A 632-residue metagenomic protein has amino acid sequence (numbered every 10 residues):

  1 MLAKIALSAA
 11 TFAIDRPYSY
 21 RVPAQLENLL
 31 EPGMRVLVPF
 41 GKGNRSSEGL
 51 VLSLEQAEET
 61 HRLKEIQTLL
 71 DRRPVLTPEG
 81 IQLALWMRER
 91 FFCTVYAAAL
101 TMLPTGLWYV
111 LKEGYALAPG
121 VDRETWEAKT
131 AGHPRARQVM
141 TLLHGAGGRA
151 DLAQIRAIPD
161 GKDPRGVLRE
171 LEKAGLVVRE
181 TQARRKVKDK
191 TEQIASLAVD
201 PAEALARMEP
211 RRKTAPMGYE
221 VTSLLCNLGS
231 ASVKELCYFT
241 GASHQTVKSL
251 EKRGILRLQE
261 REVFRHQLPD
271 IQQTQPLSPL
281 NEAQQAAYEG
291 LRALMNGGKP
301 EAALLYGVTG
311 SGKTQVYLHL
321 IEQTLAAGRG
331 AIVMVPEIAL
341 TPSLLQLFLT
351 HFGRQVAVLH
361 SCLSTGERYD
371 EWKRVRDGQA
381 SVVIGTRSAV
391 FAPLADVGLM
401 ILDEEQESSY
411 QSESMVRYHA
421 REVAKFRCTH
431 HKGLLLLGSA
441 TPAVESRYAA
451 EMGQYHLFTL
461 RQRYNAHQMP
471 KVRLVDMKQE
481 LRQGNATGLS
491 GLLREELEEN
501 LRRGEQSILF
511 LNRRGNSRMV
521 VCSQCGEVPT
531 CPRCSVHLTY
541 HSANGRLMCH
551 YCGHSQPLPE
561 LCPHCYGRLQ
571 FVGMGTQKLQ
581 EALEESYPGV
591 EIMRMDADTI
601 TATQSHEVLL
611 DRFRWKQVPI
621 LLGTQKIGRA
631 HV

Functional and structural regions predicted by a protein language model:
M1-S439, S446, E451-H467: Accessory, non-ATPase domains that flank or precede helicase/AAA+ motor cores in DNA-metabolism machines
T274-Q275, A303-T309, V472-T487, M595: Glycine-rich phosphate-binding "P-loop"
I332, F352-L363, P532-R533, T539 (+1 more regions): Conserved RecA-like helicase motor-core motifs
S364-V375, I600-G623: Conserved helicase ATPase core of P-loop NTP-dependent helicases/translocases
R427, L436, E445-A449, Q454-S523: Conserved interdomain linker/interface between the two RecA-like ATPase lobes of SF2 helicase motors
R502-E585: Cys/His-rich short segments
I627-V632: Conserved small/polar residues in nucleotide/adenosyl-binding loops
